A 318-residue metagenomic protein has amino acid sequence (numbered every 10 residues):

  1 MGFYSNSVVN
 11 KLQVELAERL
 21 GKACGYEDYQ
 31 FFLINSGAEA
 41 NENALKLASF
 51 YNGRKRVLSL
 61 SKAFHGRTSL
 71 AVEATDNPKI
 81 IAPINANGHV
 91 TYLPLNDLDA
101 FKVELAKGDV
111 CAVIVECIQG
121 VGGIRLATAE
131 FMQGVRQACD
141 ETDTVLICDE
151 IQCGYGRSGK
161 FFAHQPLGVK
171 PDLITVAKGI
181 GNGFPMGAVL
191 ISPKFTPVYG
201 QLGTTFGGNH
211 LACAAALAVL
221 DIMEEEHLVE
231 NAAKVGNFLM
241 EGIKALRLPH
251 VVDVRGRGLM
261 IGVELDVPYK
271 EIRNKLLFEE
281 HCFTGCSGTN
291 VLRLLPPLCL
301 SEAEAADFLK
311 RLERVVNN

Functional and structural regions predicted by a protein language model:
M1-N318: Conserved N-terminal phosphate-binding loop of PLP-dependent enzymes in the Aspartate aminotransferase
